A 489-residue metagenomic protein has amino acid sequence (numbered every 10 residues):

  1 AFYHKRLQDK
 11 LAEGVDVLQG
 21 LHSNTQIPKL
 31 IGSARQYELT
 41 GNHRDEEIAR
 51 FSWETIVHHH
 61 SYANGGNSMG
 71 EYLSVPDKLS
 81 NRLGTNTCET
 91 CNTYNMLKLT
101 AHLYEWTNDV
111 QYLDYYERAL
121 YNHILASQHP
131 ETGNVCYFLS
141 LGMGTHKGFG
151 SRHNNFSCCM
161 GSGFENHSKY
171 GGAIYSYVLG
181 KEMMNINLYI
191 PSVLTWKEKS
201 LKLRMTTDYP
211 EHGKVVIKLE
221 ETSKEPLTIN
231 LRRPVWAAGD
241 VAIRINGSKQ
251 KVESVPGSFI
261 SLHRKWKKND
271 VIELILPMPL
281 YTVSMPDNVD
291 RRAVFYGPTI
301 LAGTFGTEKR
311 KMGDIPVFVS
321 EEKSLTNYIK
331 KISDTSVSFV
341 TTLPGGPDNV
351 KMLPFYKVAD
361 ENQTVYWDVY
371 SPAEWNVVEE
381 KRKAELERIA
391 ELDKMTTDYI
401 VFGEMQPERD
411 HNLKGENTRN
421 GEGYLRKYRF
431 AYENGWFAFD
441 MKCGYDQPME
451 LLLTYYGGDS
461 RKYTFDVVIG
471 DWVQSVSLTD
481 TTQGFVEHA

Functional and structural regions predicted by a protein language model:
A1, L21-E38, T85-Y104, M160-G171: Well-ordered alpha-helical segments within folded domains of soluble proteins
A1, Y37-R50, V57, Y104-D114 (+1 more regions): Structural helix-adjacent loops and short alpha-helical linkers that scaffold large soluble proteins
A1-V15, I48-G65, R118-H129: Long, well-ordered core segments of solenoidal/helical folds
A12-R35, G66-E89, T132-F156: Carbohydrate-binding/catalytic loop surfaces
A49, L113-N122, S127-K218, V255 (+3 more regions): C-terminal beta-rich recognition modules with glycine/proline-rich loops and embedded aromatic residues
P226-V235, F437-D459, Y463: A short beta-strand element within beta-rich, extracytoplasmic domains of secreted/secretory-pathway proteins
G239-G247, R461-Q474: Short, surface-exposed beta-strand/strand-loop-strand elements in extracellular ectodomains
W472-A489: Extracellular carbohydrate recognition and processing domains and analogous Trp-centered ligand-binding platforms
